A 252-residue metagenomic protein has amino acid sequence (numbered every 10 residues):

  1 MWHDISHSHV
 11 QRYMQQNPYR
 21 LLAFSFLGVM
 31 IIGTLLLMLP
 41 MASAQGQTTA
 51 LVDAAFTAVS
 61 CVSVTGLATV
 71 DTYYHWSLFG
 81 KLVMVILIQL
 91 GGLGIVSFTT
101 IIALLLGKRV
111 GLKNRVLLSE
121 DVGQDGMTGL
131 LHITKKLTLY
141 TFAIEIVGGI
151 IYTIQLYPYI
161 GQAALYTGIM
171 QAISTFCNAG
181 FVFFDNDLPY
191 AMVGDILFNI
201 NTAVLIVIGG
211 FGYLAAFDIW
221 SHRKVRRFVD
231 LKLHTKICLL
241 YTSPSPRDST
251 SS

Functional and structural regions predicted by a protein language model:
M1-S252: Membrane-proximal intracellular helices of multi-pass ion channels
